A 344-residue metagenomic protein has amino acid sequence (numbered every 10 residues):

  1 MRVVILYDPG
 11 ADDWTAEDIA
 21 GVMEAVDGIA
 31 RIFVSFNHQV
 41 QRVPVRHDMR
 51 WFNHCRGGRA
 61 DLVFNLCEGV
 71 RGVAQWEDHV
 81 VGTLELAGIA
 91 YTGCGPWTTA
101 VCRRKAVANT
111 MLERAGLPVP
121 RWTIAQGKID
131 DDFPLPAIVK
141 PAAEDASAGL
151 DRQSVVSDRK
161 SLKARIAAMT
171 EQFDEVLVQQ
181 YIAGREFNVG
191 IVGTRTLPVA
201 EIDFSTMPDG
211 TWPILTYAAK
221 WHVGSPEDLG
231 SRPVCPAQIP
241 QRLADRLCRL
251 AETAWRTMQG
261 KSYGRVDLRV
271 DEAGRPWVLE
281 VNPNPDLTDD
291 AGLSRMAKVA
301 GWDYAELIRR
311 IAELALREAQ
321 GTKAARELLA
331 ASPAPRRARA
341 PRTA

Functional and structural regions predicted by a protein language model:
M1-A90, P96-W97, V101-R103, V107 (+2 more regions): ATP-binding N-terminal substructure of ATP-dependent carboxylate-amine bond-forming enzymes
M1-Y7, C55-R59, T99-R185, R195 (+1 more regions): Active-site nucleotide/adenylate-binding loops and adjacent lid/helix of ATP-dependent enzymes
V3, F64, I138-V139, N188-G193 (+2 more regions): A short beta-strand motif that forms the metal-chelation/ATP-contact edge of phosphoryl-transfer active sites
V34, E85, E113, T170 (+1 more regions): Anion (oxyanion) recognition and catalysis
V40, A90-Y91, V119, A137 (+1 more regions): Hydrophobic beta-strand scaffold residues
E113, Q238-A344: ATP-dependent carboxylate activation and anion-phosphoryl transfer catalytic cores that bind Mg-ATP to form
R159-R249, V270-W277: Phosphate-binding site of ATP-dependent enzymes
